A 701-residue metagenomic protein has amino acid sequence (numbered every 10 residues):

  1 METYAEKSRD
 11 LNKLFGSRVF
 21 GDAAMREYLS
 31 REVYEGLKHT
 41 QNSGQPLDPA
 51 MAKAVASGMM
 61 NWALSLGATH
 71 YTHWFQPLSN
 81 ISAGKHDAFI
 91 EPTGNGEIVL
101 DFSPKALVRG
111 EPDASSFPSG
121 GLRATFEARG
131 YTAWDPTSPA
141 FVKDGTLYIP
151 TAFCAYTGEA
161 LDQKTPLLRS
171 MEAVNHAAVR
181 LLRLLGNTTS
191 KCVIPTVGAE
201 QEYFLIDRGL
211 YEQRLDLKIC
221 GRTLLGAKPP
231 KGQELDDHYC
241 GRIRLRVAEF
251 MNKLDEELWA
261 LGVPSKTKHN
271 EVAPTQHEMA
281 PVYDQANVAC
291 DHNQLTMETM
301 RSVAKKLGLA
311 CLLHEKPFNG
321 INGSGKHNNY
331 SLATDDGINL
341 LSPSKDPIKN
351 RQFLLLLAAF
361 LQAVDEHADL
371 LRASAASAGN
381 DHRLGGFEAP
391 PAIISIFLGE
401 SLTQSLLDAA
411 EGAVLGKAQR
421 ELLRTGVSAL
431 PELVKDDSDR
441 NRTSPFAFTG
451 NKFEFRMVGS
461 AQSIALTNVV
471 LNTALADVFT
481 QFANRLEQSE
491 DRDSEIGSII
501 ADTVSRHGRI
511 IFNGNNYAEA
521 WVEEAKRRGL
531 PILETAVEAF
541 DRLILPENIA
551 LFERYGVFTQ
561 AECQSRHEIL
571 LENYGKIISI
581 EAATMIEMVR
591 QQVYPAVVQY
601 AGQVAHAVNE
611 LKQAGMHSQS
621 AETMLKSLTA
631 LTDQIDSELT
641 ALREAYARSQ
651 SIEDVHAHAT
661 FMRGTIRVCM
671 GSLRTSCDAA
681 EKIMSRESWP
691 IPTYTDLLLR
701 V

Functional and structural regions predicted by a protein language model:
T3-R18, A23-P104, V108-A124: Histidine/acidic residue-rich metal-binding segments in metalloenzymes
M51, F75, S103, P281 (+5 more regions): Active-site proximal loops enriched in glycine and acidic residues that flank catalytic Cys/His/Asp and coordinate
M51-V55, F75-P77, K105-A106, F153 (+4 more regions): Active-site-proximal loop/turn and secondary-structure-junction residues that shape catalytic pockets, frequently
A68, T72-F75, H292-K306, L332 (+3 more regions): Hydrophobic/aromatic-rich, well-ordered segments within soluble, folded domains that form packed cores
N80-G96, P112-S115, G120, R214 (+4 more regions): Short linear, low-complexity motifs centered on an aromatic residue
E91-T125, D236, F360, A483-R492 (+2 more regions): Short, intrinsically disordered, low-complexity segments enriched in Ser/Thr and Pro
A128-L313, N322-G325, L332-L570: Glycine-rich, acidic/polar active-site loops that bind/position phosphate-bearing ligands
T503-V701: C-terminal amphipathic alpha-helical interaction region
